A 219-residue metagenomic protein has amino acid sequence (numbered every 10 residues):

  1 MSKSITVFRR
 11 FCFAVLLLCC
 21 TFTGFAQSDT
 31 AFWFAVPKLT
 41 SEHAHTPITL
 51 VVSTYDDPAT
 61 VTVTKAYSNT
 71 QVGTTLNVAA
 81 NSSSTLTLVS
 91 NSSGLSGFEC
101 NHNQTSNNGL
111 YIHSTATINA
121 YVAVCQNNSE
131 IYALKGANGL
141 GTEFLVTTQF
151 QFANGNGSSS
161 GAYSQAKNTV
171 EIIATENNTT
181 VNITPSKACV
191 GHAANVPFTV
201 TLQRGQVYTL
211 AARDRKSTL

Functional and structural regions predicted by a protein language model:
M1-D29: Bacterial Sec-dependent N-terminal signal peptides
Q27-L219: Intrinsically disordered, low-complexity linker/terminal regions across diverse proteins
